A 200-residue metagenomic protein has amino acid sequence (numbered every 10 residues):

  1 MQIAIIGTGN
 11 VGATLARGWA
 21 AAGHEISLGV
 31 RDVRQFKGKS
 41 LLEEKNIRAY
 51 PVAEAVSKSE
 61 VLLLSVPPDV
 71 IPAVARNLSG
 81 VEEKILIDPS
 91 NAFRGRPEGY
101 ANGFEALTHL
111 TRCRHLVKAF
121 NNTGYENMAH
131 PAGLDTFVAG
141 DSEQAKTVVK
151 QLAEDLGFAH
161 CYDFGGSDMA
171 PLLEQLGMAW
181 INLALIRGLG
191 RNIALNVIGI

Functional and structural regions predicted by a protein language model:
M1-K39, K45, Y50: NAD(P)+-binding Rossmann beta1-loop-alpha1 motif at the extreme N-terminus of oxidoreductases
I6, D135-I200: Active-site-lining helix/loop region of Rossmann-like oxidoreductase modules
G23, K58-E60, C113, F158: Short, well-ordered alpha-helix to beta-strand connector turns
H24-S27, K37, P97, A159 (+2 more regions): Structural/interface elements that position substrates and couple domains in central-metabolism enzymes
G38, K58, G80-E83, C113 (+1 more regions): A glycine-biased structural micro-motif
N46, Y50-G80, I85, P89-A92: Rossmann-like NAD(P)-binding element
S90-H130: Rossmann-fold NAD(P)-binding glycine/threonine-rich loop
